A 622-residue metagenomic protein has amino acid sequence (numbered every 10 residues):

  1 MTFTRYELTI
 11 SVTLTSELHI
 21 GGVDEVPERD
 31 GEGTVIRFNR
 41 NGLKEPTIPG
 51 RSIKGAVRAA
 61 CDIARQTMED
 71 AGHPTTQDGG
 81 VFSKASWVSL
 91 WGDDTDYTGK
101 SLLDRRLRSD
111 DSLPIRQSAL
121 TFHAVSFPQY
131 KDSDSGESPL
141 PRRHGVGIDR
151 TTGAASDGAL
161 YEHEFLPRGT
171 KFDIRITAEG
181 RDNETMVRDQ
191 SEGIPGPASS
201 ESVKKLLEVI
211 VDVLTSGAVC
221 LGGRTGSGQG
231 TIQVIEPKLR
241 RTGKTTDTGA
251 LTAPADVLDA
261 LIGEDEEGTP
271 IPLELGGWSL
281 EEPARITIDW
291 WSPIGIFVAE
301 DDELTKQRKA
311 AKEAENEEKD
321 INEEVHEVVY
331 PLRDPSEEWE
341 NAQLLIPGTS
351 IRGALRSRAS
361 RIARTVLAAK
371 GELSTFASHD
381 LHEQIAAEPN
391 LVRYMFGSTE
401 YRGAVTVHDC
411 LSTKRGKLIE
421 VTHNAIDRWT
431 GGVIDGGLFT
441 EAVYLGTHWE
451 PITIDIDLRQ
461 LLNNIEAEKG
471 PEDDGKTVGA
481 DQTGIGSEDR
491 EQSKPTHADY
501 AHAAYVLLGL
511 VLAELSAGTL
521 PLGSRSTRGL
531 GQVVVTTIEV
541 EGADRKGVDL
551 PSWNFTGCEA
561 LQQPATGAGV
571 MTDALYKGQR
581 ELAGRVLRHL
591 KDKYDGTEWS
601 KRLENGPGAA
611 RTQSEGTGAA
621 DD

Functional and structural regions predicted by a protein language model:
M1-D622: RNA-binding basic/glycine-rich loop and surface signature characteristic of RAMP-family CRISPR effectors
